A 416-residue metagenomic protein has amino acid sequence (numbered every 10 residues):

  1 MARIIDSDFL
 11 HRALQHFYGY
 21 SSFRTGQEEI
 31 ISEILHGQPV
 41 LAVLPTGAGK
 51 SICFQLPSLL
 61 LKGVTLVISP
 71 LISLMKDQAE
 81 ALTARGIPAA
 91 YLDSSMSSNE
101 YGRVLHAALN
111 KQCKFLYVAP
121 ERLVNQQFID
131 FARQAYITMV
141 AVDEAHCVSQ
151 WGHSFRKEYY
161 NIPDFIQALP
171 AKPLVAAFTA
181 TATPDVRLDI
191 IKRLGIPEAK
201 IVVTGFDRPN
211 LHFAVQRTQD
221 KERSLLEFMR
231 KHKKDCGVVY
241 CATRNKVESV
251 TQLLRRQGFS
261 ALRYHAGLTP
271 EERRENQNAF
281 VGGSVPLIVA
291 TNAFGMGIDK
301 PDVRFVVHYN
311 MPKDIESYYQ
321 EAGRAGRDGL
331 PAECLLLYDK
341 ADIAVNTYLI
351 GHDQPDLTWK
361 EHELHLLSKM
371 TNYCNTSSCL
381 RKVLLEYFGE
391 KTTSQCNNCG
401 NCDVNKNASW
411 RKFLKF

Functional and structural regions predicted by a protein language model:
I4, D8-F17, S21, T25 (+6 more regions): Helicase motor core with emphasis on the C-terminal RecA-like subdomain
S73: Conserved Rossmann-like nucleotide-cofactor binding loop
N346, G351-F416: C-terminal accessory/connector segments of nucleic-acid motor ATPases
